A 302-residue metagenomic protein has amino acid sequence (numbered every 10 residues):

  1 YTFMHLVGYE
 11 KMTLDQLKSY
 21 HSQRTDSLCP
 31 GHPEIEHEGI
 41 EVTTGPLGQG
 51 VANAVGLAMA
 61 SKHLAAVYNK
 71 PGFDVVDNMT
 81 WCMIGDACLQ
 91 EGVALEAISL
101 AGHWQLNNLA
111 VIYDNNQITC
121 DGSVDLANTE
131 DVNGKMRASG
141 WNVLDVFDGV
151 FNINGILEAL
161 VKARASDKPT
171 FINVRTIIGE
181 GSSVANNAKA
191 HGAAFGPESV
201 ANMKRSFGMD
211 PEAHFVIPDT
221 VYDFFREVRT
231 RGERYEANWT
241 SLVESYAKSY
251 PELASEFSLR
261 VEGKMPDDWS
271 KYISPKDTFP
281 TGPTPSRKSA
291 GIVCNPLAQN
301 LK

Functional and structural regions predicted by a protein language model:
Y1-W81, Y222-K302: Thiamine diphosphate
E36, I40-E227: Glycine-rich ThDP/TPP pyrophosphate-binding loop and its adjacent helix/strand module within ThDP-dependent enzymes
